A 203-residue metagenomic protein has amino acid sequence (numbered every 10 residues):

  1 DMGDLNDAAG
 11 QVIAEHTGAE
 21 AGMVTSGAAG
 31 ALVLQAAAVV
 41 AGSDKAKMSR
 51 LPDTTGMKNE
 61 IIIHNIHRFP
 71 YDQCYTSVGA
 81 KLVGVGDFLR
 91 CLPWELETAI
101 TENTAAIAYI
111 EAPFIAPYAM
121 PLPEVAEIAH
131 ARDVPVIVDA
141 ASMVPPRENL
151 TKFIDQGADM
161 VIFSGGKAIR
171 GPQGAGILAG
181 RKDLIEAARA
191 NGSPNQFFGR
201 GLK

Functional and structural regions predicted by a protein language model:
D1-A8: A glycine-/small-polar-enriched, mobile loop at the entrance of the PLP active site in fold-type I
G10, H16-T25, A29-K203: Conserved PLP-enzyme active-site core in the AAT-like
